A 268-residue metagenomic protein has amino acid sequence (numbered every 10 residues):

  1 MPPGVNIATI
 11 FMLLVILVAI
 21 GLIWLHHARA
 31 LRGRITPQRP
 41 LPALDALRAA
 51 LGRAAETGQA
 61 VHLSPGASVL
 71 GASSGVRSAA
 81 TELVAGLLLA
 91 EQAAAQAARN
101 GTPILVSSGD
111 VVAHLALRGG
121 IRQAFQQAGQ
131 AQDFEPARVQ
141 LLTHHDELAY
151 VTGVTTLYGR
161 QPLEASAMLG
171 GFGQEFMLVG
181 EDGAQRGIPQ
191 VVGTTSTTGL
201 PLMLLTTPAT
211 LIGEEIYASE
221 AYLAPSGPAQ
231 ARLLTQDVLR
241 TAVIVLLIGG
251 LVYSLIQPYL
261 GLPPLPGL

Functional and structural regions predicted by a protein language model:
P2-P42, I256-Q257: Hydrophobic alpha-helical transmembrane segments of small proteolipidic membrane proteins, enriched in energy-coupled
Q38-L47, A231-Q236: Membrane-interface segments at loop-to-transmembrane junctions
L47-A93: Acidic, Ser/Thr-rich low-complexity segments on the non-lumenal side of membrane proteins
G66-A72, L83-V84, D110-H114, L169-F176: Gly/Ser/Thr-rich loops at beta-strand to alpha-helix junctions that form or flank small-molecule/cofactor-binding
Q96-A98, T102-V151: Long, charge-dense
A128-R186: Membrane-proximal low-complexity regions enriched in glycine and acidic/polar residues
A165-E214: Extracytoplasmic/lumenal ectodomains and periplasmic regions of secretory and membrane proteins
T198-L200, L204-L268: C-terminal functional extensions of proteins
